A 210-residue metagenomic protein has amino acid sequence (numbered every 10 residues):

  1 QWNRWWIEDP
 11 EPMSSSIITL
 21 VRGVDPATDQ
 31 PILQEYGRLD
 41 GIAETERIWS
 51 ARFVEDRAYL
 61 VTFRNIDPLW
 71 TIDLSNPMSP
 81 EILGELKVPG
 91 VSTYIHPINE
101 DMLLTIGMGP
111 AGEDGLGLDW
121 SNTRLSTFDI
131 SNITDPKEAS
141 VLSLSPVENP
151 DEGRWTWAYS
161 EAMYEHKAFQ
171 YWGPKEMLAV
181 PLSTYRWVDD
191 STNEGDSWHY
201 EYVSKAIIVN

Functional and structural regions predicted by a protein language model:
Q1-N210: Feature marking well-ordered beta-strand scaffolds used for ligand recognition
